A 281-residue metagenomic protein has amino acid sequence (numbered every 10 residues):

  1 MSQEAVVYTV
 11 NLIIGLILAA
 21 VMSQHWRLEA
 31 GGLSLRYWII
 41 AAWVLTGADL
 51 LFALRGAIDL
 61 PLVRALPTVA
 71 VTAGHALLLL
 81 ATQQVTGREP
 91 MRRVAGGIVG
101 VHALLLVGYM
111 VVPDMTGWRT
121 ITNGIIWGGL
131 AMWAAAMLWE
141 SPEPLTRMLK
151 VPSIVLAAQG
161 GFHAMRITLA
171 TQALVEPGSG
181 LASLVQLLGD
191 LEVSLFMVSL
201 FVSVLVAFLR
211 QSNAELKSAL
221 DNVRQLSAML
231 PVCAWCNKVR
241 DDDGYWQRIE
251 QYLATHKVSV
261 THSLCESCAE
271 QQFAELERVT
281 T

Functional and structural regions predicted by a protein language model:
M1-I17: Hydrophobic transmembrane alpha-helical segments in integral membrane proteins
L16-L35, D49-L187, L191-V204, F208: Juxtamembrane segments at transmembrane-helix boundaries in multi-pass signal-transduction membrane proteins
V202, L209-S212, L216-A219, V223-L226 (+1 more regions): Heptad-repeat alpha-helical coiled-coil signal-transmission segments
A228-V232, V258-H262: Short metal-coordination and nucleic-acid-contact micro-motifs, chiefly zinc-binding Cys/His arrays
L230, R240, Q272: Cys/His-rich microdomains that often coordinate metals
C233-C236, C265: Short cysteine-rich clusters marking metal-coordination/redox-active sites
K238-H256: Short recognition patches in nucleic-acid-associated and regulatory proteins
S259-V279: Short metal-binding segments enriched for Cys and/or His
